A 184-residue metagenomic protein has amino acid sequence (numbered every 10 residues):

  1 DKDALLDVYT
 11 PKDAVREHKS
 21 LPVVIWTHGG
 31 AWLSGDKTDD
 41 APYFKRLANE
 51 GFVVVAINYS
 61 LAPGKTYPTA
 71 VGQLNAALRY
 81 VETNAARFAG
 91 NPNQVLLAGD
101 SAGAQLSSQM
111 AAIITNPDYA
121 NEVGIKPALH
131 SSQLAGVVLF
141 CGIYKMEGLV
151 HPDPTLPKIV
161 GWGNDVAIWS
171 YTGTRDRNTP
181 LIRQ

Functional and structural regions predicted by a protein language model:
D1-Q184: Alpha/beta-hydrolase superfamily serine-hydrolase fold, recognizing
